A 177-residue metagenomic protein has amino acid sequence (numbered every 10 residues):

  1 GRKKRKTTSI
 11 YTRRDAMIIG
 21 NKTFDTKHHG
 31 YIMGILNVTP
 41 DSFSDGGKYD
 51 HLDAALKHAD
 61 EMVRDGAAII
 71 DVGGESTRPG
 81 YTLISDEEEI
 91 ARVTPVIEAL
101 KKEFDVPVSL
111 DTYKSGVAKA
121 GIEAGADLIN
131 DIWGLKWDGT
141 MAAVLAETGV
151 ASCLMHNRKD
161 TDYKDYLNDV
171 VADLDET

Functional and structural regions predicted by a protein language model:
I10-P40: N-terminal amphipathic alpha-helix/helix-capping segment at the start of soluble metabolic enzymes
K27-I32, A67-A68, F104-V106, A126-D127 (+1 more regions): Short, well-ordered coil/turn segments that N-cap beta-strands
L36, M62, G66, D111 (+1 more regions): Conserved, mostly hydrophobic/aromatic
P40-S42, S76-G80, A118, A124 (+1 more regions): Conserved anion-binding
S42-S44, A68-T94: Glycine-rich, proline-tolerant flexible connector loops at the mouths of alpha/beta enzymes
S44-E61, E88-A91, G134-G139, N168-D173: Glycine-rich anion/phosphate-binding loops
K57-G73: Catalytic domains of carbohydrate-active enzymes, especially glycoside hydrolases
T82-L110, E147-C153: Alpha-helix-loop-beta-strand connector modules within alpha/beta enzyme cores
